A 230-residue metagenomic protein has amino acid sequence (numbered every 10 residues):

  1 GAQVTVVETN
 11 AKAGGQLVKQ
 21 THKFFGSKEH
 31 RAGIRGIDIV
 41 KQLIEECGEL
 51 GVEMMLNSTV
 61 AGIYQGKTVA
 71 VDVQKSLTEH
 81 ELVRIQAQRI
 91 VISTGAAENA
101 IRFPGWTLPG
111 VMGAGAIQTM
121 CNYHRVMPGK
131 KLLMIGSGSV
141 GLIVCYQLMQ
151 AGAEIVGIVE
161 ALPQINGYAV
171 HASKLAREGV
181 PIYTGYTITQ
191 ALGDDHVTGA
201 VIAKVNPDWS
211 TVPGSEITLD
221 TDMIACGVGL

Functional and structural regions predicted by a protein language model:
G1-K28, K41-Q42, E46-V60: N-terminal cofactor/phosphate-binding cores enriched in small/glycine residues, especially glycine-rich loops such as
G1-T9, L77, G95-P163, N206-T218 (+2 more regions): Rossmann-like dinucleotide/flavin-binding elements
N10-R35, F103-T107, G167-S173, E178: Conserved N-terminal glycine-rich FAD pyrophosphate-binding loop of Rossmann-like flavoproteins
Q16, Q20, M120, A191: Residues that scaffold the ATP/ADP-binding catalytic core of kinase and kinase-like folds
Q42-K75, M149-L230: A Rossmann-like FAD-binding core segment of flavoenzymes
L56, I92-T94: Helix-enriched interaction subdomains in cytosolic or periplasmic regions, typified by TIR/SEFIR signaling/NADase cores
Q86, I90: Catalytic, metal-anchored helix/loop core of enzyme active sites in primary metabolism
